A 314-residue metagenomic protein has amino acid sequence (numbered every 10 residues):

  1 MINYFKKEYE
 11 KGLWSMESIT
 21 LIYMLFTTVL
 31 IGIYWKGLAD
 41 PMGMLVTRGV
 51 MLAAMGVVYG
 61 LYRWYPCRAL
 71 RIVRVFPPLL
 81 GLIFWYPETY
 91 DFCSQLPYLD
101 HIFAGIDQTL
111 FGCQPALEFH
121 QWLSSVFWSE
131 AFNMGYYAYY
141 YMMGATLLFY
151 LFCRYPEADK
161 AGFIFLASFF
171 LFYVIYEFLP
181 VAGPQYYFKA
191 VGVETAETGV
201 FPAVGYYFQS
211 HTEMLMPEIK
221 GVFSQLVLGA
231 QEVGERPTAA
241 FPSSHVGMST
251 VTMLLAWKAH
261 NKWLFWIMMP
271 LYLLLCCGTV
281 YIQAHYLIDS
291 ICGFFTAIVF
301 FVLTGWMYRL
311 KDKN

Functional and structural regions predicted by a protein language model:
I2-M51, A69-G144: N-terminal transmembrane-helix/juxtamembrane module of multi-pass inner/ER membrane proteins
K7-K11, G37-M42, L61-V73, Y150-A161 (+1 more regions): Membrane-interface helix-boundary motifs at transmembrane edges
Y9, G221-N314: Membrane-embedded catalytic cores of phosphoryl/pyrophosphoryl-handling enzymes
M24-I33, G81-Y86, F169-E177, Y272-Y281: Aromatic-anchored segments of alpha-helical transmembrane domains
L25-L30, A54-V58, M142-L147, G247-L254 (+1 more regions): Hydrophobic, membrane-inserted alpha-helices
R48-R63: Central hydrophobic cores of alpha-helical transmembrane segments in multi-pass inner-membrane proteins across all
I72-F76, G144-P180, Q185-P202: Interfacial segments of alpha-helical transmembrane regions
F178-K258: Membrane-interfacial catalytic/cofactor-binding modules of polytopic membrane enzymes
